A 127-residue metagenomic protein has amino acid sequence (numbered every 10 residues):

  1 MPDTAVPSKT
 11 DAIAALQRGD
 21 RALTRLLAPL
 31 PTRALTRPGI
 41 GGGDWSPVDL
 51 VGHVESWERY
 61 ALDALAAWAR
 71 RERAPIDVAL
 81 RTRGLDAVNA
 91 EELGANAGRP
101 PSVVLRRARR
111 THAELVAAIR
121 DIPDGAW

Functional and structural regions predicted by a protein language model:
M1-A12, Y60-R110: Short, helix-capping/interhelical loops that line the mouth of catalytic, cofactor-, or ligand-binding pockets
V6, L23, R33-A34, D44 (+4 more regions): A near-ubiquitous, low-amplitude feature marking generic local secondary-structure context
V6-G41: An N-terminal domain-cap segment
A15-A22, R106-E114: A non-catalytic, amphipathic alpha-helix used as a structural packing/dimerization or gating element in enzyme scaffolds
Q17, T36-A87, A113-W127: Short, contiguous alpha-helical
L30-T32, P100, P123-W127: Residues that cap or delimit alpha-helices
